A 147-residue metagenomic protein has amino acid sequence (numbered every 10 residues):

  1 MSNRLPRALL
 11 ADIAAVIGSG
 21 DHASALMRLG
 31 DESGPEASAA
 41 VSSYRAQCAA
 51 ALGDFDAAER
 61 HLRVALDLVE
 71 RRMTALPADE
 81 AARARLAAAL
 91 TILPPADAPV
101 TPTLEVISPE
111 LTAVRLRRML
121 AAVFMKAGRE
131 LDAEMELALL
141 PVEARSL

Functional and structural regions predicted by a protein language model:
R4, A37, Y44, E105-T112: Structural signature of alpha-solenoid helical repeat junctions
P6-D31: Alpha-helical segment of the N-proximal tetratricopeptide repeat
A11, Y44, T112-R115, M119: "A position-specific structural signal for the A-helix of alpha-solenoid helical repeats
E36-A37, L68-R72, L76, E143-R145: Alpha-helical junction/boundary sensor with strong preference for TPR arrays
